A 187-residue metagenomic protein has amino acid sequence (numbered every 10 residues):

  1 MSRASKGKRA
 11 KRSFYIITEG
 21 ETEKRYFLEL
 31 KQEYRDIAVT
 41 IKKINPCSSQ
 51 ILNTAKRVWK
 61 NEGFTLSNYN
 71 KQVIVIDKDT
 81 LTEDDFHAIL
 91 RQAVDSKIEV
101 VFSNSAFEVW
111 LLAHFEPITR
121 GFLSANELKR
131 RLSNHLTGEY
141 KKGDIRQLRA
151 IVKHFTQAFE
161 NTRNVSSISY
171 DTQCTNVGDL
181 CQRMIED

Functional and structural regions predicted by a protein language model:
S2-S13, K24-K43, K60-K71, K78-D187: C-terminal accessory helical subdomains adjacent to catalytic cores in phosphodiester- and nucleotide-handling enzymes
I16: Short, surface-exposed binding/anchoring microloops in extracellular/periplasmic proteins
E19-G20: Helix N-cap/beta->alpha junction signal
E23-K24, S49: Alpha-helix N-cap/helix-start and coil->helix boundary motif
S49-N61: A broadly used, surface-exposed interaction patch
